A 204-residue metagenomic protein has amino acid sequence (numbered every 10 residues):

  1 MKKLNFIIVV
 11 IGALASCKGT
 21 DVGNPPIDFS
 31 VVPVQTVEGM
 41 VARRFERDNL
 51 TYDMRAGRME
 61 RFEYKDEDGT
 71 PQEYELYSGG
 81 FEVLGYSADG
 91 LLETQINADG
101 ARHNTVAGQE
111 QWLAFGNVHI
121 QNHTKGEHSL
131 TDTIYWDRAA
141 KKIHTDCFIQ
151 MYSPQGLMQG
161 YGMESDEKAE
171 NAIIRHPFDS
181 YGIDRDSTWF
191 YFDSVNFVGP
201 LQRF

Functional and structural regions predicted by a protein language model:
M1-F204: Mature-chain termini and adjacent capping regions
